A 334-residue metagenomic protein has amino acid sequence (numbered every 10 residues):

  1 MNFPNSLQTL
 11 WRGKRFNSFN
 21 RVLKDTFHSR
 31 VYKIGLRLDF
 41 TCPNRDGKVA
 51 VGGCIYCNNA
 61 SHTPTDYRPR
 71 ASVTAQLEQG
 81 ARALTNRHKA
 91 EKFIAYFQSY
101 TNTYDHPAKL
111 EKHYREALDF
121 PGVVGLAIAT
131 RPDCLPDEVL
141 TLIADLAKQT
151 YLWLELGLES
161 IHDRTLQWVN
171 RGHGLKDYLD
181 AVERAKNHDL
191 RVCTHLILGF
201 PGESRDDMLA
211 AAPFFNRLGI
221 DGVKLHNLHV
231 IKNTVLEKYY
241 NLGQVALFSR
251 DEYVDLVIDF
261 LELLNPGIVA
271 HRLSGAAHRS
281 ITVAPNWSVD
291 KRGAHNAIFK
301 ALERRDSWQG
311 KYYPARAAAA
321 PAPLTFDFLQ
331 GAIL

Functional and structural regions predicted by a protein language model:
M1-I94, A332-L334: N-terminal [4Fe-4S]-dependent radical SAM core
M1-Y32, G222, V230-L334: Auxiliary Fe-S-binding modules of radical SAM enzymes
Y32-L36, F93-A95, L126-I128, L152-L156 (+3 more regions): Hydrophobic faces of well-ordered beta-strands that scaffold small-molecule active sites in alpha/beta enzyme cores
C54, E116-V123, A210-K224, A294-Q309: Structural recognition of alpha->loop->beta junctions
A60-L77, L84-P107, G122-L135, Y151-D177 (+1 more regions): Core AdoMet radical
G80-L84, L135-Q149, L209-G219, E262: Short amphipathic alpha-helices and their capping/turn segments at secondary-structure boundaries
L84-N86, Y114-P121, T141-Y151, E183-N187: Acidic (Asp/Glu)-rich catalytic clusters
K176-V235, D251-A276: Conserved C-terminal portion of the radical SAM core fold that forms the substrate/S-adenosylmethionine-binding
